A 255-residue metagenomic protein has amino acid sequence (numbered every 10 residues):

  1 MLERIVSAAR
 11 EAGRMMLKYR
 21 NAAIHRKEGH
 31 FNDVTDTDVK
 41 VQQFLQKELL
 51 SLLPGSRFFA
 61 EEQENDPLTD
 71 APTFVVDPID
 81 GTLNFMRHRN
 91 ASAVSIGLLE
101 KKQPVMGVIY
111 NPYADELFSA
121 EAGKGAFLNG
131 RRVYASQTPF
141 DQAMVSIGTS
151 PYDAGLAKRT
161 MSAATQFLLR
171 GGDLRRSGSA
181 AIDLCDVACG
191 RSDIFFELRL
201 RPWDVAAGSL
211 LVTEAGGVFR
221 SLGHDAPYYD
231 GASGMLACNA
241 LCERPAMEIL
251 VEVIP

Functional and structural regions predicted by a protein language model:
M1-I79, L241: N-terminal subdomain of lithium-sensitive/metallo-dependent phosphomonoesterases centered on the IMPase/IPPase/PAP
M1-S7, S162-L168, L184-P255: Oxyanion/phosphate-interacting regions
M16, D38, L49, T82 (+6 more regions): Residue-level signal for inorganic ion chemistry
D36-D38, E61, D77-D80, N84 (+3 more regions): Acidic active-site catalytic centers that drive phospho-/nucleotidyl reactions and related ester hydrolyses
E61, S177-S179, L222: Conserved beta-strand termini and adjacent loop/short-helix elements that scaffold enzyme active sites in alpha/beta
T73-A114: Glycine-rich active-site/cofactor-binding loop and its immediate structural neighborhood
G97-L184, A232-P255: Acidic beta-strand-loop-alpha-helix segment within the catalytic core of divalent metal-dependent phosphate-processing
